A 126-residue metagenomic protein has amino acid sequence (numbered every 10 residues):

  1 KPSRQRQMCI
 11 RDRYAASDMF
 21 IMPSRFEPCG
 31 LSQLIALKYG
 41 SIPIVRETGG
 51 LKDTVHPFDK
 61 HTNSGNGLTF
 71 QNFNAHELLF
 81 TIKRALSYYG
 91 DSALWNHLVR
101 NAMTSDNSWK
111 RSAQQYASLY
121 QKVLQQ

Functional and structural regions predicted by a protein language model:
K1-D12: Single conserved hydrophobic/aromatic residue that forms the stacking wall/gate of nucleotide- or nucleobase-binding
Q7, H97-V99, Q115-Y116: Short coil/turn segments at secondary-structure boundaries
Y14-V99, M103-T104: Catalytic binding pocket for nucleotide-activated donors in carbohydrate/polymer assembly enzymes
W109-Q126: C-terminal alpha-helical cap of glycosyltransferases
